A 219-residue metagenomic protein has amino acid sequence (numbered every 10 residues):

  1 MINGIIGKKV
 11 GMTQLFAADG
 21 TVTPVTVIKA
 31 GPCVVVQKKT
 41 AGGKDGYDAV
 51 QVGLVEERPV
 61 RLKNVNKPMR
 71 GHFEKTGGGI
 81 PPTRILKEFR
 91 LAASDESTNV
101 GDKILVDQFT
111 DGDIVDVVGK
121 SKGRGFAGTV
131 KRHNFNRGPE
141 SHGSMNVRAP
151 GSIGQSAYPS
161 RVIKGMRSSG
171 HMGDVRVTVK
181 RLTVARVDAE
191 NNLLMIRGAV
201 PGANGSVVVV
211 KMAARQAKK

Functional and structural regions predicted by a protein language model:
M1-K219: Extended basic (Lys/Arg/His-rich) segments that typically form rRNA-contacting surfaces in ribosomal proteins
